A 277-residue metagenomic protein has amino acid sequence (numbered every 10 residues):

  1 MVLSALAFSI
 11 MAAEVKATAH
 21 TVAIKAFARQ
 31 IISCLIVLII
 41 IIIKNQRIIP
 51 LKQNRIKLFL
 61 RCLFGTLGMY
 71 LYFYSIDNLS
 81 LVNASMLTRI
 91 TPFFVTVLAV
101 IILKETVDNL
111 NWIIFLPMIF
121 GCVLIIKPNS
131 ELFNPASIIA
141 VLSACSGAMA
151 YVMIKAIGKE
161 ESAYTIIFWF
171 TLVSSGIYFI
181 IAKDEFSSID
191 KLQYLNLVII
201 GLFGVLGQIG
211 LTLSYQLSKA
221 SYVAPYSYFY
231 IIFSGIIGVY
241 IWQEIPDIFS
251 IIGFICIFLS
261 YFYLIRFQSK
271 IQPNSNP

Functional and structural regions predicted by a protein language model:
M1-I24, E131-A156, S275-P277: Glycine-/small-residue-enriched transmembrane alpha-helix faces in small-molecule transporters and effluxers
M1-L3, C34-L60, N109, K159-E161 (+3 more regions): Membrane-interface interhelical linkers
L6-I10, E14, F59-Y74, V141-M153 (+2 more regions): Hydrophobic alpha-helical transmembrane segments of multi-pass membrane transport proteins, especially secondary
A19, P50-R55, C122, K127-M149 (+2 more regions): Juxtamembrane helix-entry segments on the extracytoplasmic side of multipass membrane proteins
Y72-Y74, T91-I113, I232-I251: C-terminal transmembrane-helix exit sites in multi-pass transporters
A84-I90, I157-F170, Q208-Y240: Helix-helix packing/entry segments at the starts of transmembrane helices
F93-C145, A156-K159, F258-P277: Juxtamembrane helix-loop boundary signature in multi-pass membrane transporters
I232-P277: C-terminal-most transmembrane helix of multi-pass membrane proteins
